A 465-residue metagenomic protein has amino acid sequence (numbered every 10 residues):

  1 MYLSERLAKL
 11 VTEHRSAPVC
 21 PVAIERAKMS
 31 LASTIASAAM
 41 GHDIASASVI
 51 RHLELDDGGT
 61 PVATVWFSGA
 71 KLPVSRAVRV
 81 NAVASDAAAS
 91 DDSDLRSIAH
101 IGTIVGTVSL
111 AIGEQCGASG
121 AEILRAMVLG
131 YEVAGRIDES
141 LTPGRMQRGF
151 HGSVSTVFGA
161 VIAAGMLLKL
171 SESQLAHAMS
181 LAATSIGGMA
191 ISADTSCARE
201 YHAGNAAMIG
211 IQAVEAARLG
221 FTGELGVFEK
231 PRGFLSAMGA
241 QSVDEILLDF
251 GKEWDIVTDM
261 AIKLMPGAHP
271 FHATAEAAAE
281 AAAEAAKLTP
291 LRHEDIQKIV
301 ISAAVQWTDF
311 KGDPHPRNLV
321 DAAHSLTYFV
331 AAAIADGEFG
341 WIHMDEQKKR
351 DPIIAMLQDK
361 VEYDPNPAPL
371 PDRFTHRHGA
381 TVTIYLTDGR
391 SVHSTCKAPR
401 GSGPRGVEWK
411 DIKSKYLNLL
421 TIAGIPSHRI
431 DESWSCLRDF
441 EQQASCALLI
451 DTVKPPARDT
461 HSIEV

Functional and structural regions predicted by a protein language model:
M1-I98, A198-M208, E215-V465: Terminal-appendage/accessory-domain detector
K9-R15, L110-G113, S140, G188-D194 (+1 more regions): A short small-residue
I24, K28, A32, V105 (+3 more regions): Hydrophobic face of alpha-helices
N81-E139: Hydrophobic alpha-helical hairpins/lids featuring a short glycine-rich hinge
S85, I104-G106, A111, E132-V133 (+3 more regions): Short connector loops/turns at beta-strand edges and beta->alpha or beta->beta junctions
T103-A111, S155, G159-A163, H272-A277 (+1 more regions): Short amphipathic alpha-helical face segments that pack within enzyme cores and frequently flank/anchor catalytic
A111-Q115, L167, A277-E280, E284: Active-site catalytic microenvironments for nucleophilic, acid-base chemistry
G113-Q212, L219, E224-P231: Glycine-rich, mobile lid/loop segments that gate access to catalytic sites or pores
